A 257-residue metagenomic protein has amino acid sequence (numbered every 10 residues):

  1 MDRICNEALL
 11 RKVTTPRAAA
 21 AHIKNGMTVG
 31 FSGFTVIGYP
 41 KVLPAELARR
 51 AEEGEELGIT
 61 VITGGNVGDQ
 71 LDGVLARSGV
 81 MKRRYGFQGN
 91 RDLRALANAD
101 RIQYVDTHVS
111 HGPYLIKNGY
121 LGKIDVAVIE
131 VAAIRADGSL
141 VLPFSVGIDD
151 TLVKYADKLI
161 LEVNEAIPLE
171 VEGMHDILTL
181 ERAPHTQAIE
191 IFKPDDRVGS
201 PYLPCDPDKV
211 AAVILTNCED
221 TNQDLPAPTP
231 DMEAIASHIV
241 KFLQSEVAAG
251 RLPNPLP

Functional and structural regions predicted by a protein language model:
M1-P257: Conserved alpha/beta enzyme-core scaffold
